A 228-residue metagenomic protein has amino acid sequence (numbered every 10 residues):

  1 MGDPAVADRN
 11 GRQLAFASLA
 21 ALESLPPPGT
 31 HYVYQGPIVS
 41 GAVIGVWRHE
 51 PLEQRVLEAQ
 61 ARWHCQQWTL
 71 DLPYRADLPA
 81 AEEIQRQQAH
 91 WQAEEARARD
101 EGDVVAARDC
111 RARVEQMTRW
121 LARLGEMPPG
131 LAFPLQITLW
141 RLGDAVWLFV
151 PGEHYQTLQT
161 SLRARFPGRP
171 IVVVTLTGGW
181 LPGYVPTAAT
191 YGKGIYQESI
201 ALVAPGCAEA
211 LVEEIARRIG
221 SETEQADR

Functional and structural regions predicted by a protein language model:
M1-R228: Non-catalytic substrate/cofactor recognition surfaces at enzyme active-site rims
